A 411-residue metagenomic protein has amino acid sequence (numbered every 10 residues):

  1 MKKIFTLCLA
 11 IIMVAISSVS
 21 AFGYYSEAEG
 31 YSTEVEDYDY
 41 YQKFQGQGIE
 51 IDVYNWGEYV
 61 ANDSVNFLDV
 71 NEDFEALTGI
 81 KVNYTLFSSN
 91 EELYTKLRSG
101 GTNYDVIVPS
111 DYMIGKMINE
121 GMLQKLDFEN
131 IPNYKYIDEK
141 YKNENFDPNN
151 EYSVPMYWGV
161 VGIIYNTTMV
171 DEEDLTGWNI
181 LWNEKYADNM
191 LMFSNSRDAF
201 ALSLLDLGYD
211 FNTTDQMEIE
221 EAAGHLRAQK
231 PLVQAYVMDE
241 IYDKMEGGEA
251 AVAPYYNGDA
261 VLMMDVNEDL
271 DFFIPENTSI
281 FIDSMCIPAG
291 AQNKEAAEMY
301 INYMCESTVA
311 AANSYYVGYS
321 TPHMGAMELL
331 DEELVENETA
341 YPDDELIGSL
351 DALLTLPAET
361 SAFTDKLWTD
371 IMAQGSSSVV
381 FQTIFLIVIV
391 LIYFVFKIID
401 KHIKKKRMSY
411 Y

Functional and structural regions predicted by a protein language model:
Y24-Y25, E29-K116, G375: Early extracytoplasmic/lumenal segment of secretory-pathway proteins
D52-F67, T102-E249: Extracytoplasmic ligand-binding site segments that recognize negatively charged/polar headgroups
M113-K116, E246, V252-D269: A ligand-binding cleft/hinge motif common to bilobed small-molecule-binding domains
Q124-K135, S153-V154, E268-S279, P288-A291: Short beta-strand->loop
G162-M169, L204-D206, F281-A296, Y303-M304 (+1 more regions): A bilobed periplasmic-binding-protein/Venus flytrap-type ligand-binding module shared by bacterial periplasmic
Y186-R197, Y303-E328: Periplasmic-binding protein-like
I219-A228, Q234, V266-A289: Periplasmic-binding protein-like
A311-K397: C-terminal capping/gating helix-and-loop segments adjacent to ligand/active sites or protein-protein/ligand interfaces
